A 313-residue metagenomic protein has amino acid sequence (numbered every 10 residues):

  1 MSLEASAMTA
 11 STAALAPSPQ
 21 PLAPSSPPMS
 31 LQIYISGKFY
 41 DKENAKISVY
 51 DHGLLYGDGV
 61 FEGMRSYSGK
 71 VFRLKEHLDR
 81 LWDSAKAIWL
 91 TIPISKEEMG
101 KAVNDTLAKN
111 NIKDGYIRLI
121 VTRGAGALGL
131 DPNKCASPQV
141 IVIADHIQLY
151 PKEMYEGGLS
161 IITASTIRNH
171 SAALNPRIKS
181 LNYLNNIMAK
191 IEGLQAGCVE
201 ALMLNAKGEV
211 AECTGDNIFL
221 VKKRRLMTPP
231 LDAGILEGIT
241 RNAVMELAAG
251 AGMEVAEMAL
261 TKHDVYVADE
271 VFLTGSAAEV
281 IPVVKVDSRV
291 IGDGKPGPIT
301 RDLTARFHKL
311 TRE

Functional and structural regions predicted by a protein language model:
S2-L202, A206-E209, D232, L236 (+1 more regions): Conserved alpha/beta cores of soluble small-molecule-handling proteins
L202, E209-L231, E237: Glycine- and Gly-Pro-enriched alpha-helical subdomains that act as flexible, kink-prone "lid/hinge" or packing modules
T240-R241: Secondary-structure junction motif
